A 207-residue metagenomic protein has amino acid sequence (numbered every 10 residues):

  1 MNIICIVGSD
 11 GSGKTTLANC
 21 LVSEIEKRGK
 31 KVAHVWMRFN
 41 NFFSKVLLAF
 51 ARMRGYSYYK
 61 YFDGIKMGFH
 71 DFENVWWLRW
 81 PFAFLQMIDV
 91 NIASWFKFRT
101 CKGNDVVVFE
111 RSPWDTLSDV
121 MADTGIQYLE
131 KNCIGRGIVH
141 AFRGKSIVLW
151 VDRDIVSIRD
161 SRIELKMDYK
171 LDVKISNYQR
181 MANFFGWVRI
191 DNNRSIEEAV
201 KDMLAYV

Functional and structural regions predicted by a protein language model:
I6: Hydrophobic anchor at the beta1->P-loop junction of P-loop NTPases
S9: P-loop (Walker A) phosphate-binding loop of NTP-binding proteins
K14: Conserved lysine of the Walker
L17: Hydrophobic positions on the alpha1 helix immediately C-terminal to the Walker A/P-loop
R28-S44: Short beta-strand-centered segment that lines the nucleotide-binding/catalytic pocket of NTP-utilizing
F39-T124, Y128: ATP-dependent small-molecule kinase phosphotransfer cores that center on conserved nucleotide phosphate-binding segments
D105, F109-S112, K131, V139-R159: Conserved phosphate-donor/acceptor-positioning beta-strand/loop module used by diverse small-molecule
S157, S161-V207: NTP-dependent small-molecule kinase module
